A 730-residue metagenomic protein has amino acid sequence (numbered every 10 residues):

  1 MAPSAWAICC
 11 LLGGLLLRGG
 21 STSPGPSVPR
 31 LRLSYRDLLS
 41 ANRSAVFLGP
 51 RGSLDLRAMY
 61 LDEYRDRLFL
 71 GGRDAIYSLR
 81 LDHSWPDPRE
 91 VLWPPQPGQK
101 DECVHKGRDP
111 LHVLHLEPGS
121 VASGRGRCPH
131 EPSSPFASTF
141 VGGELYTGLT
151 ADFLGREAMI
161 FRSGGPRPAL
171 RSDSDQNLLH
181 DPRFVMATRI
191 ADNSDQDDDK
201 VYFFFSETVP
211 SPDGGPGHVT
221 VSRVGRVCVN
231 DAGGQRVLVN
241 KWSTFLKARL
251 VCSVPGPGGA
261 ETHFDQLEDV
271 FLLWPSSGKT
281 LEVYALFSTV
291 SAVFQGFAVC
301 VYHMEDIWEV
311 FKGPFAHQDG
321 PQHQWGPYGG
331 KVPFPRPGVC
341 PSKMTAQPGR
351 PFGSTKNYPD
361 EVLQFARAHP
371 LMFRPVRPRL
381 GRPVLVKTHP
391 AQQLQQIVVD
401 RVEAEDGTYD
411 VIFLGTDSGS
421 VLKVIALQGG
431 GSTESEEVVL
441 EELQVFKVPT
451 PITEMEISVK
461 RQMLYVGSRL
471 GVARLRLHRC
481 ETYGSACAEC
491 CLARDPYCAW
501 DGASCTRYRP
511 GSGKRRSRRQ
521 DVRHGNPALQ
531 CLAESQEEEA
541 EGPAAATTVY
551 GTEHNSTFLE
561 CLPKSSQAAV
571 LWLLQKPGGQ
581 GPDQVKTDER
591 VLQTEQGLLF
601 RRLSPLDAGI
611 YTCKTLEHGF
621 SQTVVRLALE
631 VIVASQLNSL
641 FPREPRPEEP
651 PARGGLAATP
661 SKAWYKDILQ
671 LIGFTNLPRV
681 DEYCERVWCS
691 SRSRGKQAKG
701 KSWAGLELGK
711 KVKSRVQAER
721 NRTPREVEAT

Functional and structural regions predicted by a protein language model:
A2-I457, R461-Q462, V466-R474, R479-T482 (+3 more regions): Disulfide-stabilized extracellular ectodomains of secreted/luminal proteins, especially beta-rich
P3-S4, G13, W664-T730: Intrinsically disordered, low-complexity C-terminal regions of metazoan proteins
I397, T557-S565, V570-G578, D607-H618: Structural signature of extracellular immunoglobulin-like
S435-E442, A569-L598, L606, V716-T723: Immunoglobulin-superfamily Ig-like beta-sandwich domains in protein ectodomains
H478, L571, I610-L637, W688-G695 (+5 more regions): Extracellular/luminal immunoglobulin-like beta-sandwich modules
T482-C487, C491, I632-E649: Low-complexity, Pro/Ser/Thr- and charge-rich linker/hinge segments at domain boundaries
P496-R507, E726-E728: Extracellular Cys-Trp
T547-G551, T587-I610, T615-G619: Extracellular beta-strand/loop-rich beta-sandwich domains predominantly from IgSF
